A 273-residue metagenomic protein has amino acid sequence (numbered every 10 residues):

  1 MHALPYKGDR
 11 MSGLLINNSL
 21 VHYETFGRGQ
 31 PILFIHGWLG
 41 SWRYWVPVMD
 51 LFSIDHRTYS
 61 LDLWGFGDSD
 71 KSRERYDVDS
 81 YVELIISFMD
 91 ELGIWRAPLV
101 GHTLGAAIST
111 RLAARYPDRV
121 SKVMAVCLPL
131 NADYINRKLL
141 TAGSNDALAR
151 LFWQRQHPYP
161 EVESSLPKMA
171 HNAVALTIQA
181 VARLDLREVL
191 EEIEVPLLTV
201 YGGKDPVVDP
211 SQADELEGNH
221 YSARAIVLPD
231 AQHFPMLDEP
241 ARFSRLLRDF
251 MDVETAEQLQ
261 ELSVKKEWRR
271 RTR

Functional and structural regions predicted by a protein language model:
S19-D70: Conserved HGGG/HGGXW glycine-rich cap/lid loop of the alpha/beta-hydrolase fold
H36-W38, A97, G101-A106: Conserved alpha/beta-hydrolase "nucleophile elbow" surrounding the catalytic nucleophile
Y59-V100, R245: Active-site loop/oxyanion-hole signature of alpha/beta-hydrolase fold enzymes
A107-R115, R119-L151: Flexible "cap/lid" loop of the alpha/beta hydrolase fold
I135-V195: Conserved alpha/beta-hydrolase catalytic His-Asp/Glu region
I193, T199-Y201, D205: Short beta-strand/loop motif that positions the catalytic acidic residue of the alpha/beta-hydrolase fold
P206-Q212: Conserved alpha/beta-hydrolase "acid-adjacent" motif
R224-R273: Catalytic active-site module of serine/aspartate enzymes centered on a nucleophile-bearing elbow/loop
